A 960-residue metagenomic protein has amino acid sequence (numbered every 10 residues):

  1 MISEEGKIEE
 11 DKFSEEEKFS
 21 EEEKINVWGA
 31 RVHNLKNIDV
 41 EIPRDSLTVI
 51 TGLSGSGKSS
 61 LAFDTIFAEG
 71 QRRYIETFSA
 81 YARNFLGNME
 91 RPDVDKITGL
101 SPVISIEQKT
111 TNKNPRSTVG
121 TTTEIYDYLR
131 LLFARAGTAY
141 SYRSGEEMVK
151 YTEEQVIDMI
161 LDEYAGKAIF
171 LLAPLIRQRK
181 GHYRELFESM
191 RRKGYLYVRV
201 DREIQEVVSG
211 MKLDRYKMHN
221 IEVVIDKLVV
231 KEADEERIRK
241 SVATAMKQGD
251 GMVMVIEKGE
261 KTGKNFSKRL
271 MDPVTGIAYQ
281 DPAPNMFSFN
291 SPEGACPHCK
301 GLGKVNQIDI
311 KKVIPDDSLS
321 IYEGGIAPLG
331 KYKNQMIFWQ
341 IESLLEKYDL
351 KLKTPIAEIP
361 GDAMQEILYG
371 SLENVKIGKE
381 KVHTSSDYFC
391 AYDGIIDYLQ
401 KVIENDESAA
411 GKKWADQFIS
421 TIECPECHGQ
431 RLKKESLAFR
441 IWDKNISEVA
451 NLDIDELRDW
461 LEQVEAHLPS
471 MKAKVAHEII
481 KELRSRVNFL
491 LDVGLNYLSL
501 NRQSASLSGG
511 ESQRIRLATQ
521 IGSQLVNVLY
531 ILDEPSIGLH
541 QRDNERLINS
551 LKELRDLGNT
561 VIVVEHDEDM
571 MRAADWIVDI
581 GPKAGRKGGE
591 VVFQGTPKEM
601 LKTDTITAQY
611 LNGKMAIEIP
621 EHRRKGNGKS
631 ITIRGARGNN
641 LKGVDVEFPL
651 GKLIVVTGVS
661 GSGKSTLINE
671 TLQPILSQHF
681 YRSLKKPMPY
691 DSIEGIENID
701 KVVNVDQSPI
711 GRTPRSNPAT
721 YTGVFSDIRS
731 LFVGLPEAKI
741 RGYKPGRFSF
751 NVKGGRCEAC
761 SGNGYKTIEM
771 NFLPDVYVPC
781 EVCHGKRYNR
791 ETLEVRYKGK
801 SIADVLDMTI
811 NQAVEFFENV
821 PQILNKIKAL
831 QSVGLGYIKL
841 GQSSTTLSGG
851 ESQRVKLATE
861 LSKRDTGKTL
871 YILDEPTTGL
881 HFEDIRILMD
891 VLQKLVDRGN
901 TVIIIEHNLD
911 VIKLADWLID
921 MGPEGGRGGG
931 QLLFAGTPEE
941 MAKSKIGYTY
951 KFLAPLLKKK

Functional and structural regions predicted by a protein language model:
M1-K960: Conserved phosphate-binding elements of NTP-dependent enzyme cores
